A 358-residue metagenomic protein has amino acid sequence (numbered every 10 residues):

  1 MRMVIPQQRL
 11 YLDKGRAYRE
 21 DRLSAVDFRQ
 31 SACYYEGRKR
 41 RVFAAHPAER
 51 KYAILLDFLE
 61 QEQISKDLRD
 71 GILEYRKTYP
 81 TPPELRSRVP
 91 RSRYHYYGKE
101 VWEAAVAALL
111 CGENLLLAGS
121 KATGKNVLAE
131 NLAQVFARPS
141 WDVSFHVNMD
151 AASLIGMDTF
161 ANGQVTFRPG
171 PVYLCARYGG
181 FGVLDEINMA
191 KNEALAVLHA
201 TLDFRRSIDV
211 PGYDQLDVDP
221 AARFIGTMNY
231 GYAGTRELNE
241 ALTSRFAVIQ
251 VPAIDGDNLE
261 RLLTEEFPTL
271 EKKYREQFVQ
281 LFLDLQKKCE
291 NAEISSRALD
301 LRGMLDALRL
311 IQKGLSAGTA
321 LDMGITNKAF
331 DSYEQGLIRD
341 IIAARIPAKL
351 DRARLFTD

Functional and structural regions predicted by a protein language model:
R2-Q7, L12: Extreme N-terminal basic, low-complexity initiation segments that serve as generic localization/processing leaders
Y11-D13, Y18-D21, D27: Intrinsic-disorder-associated, low-complexity terminal segments enriched in Asp/Asn/His/Tyr and depleted of Lys/Arg
G15, F28-D358: C-terminal regulatory/interaction module of P-loop NTP-utilizing enzymes
